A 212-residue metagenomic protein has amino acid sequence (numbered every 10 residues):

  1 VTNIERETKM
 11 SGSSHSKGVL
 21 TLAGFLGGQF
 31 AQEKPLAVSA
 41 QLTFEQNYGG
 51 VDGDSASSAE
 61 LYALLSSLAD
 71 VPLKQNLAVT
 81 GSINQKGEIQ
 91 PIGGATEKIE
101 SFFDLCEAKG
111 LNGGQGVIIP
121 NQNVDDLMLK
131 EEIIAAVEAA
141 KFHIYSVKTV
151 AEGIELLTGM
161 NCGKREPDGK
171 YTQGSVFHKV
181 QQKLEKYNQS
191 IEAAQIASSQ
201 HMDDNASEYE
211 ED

Functional and structural regions predicted by a protein language model:
V1-M10, S14-D212: Peripheral, non-AAA+ core regions of ATP-driven protein-machinery
